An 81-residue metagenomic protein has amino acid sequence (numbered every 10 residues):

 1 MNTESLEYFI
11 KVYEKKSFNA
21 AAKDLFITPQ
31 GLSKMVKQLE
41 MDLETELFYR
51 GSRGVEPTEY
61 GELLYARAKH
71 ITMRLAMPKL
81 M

Functional and structural regions predicted by a protein language model:
L6-Y13, T58, Y65: Hydrophobic residues on short alpha-helical segments
I10-F26: Short helix-boundary/capping micro-motifs
L25-F26, G61, A68: Hydrophobic a/d positions of heptad-repeat amphipathic alpha-helices forming coiled-coil signaling/dimerization
T28, M35-Q38: Residues within the DNA-recognition helix of helix-turn-helix
E40-P57: A short LG(V/I)-centered, amphipathic sequence patch enriched for acidic residue(s) preceding the LG motif
D42, L64-M81: Alpha-helical linker/hinge and terminal dimerization helices associated with HTH transcriptional regulators
